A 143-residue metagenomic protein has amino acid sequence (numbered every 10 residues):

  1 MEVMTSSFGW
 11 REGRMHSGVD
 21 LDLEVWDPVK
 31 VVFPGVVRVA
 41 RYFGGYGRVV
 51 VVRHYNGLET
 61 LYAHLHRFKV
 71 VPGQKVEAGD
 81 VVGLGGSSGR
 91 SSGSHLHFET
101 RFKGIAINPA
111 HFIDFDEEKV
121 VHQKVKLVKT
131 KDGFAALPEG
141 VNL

Functional and structural regions predicted by a protein language model:
M1-R48, A78, I107-A110, L127-L143: Surface-exposed, glycine-biased beta-strand/turn segments
M4, Y62, V82: Short alpha-helical segments in extracytoplasmic peptidoglycan/chitin-binding modules and envelope-associated proteins
T5, T60, S88, S92: Ser/Thr-centric signal marking residues that sit in or immediately flank functional binding/regulatory motifs
S7, A40-R41, F68, G85-S88 (+1 more regions): Residue-level recognition of beta-strand microenvironments
E12, L58, K69, G104 (+1 more regions): Feature marks short, surface-exposed loop/turn motifs that line or immediately flank catalytic pockets and channel
H16, V31-K69, H95, E99: Zn2+-dependent peptidoglycan hydrolase active-site motif and core
L23, R67-F68, P72: Active-site acidic-Proline motif in GNAT/NAT acetyltransferases
R48-H54, Q74-T130: Conserved, short, structured surface segments that act as functional micro-motifs
